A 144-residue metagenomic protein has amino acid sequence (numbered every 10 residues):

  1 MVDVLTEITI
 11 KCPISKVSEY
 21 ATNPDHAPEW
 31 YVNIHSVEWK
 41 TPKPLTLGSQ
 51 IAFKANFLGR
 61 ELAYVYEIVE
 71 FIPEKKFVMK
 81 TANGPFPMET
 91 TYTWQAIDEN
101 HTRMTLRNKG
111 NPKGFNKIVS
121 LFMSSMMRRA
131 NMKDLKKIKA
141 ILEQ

Functional and structural regions predicted by a protein language model:
M1, G48, E74-K76, E99-R103: A generic structural signal for beta-strand entry/edge sites
M1-P42, T46: Hydrophobic ligand-binding cavity/cleft-lining segments
M1-T9, M132, K136, Q144: Hydrophobic-ligand-binding modules of eukaryotic lipid transfer/binding families
T6-I8, V65-V69, E89-A96: Hydrophobic/aromatic beta-strand elements that line small-molecule binding cavities or substrate pockets in beta-rich
K11, W30, F71-I72, I97: A short, compositionally biased micro-patch
C12, F57-G59, G110-G114: Beta-strand elements of well-folded, non-transmembrane domains
E38-P85, K133-Q144: Glycine-rich portal/gate segments that line the openings of hydrophobic small-molecule binding cavities
K80-K133: Beta-strand/loop substructures that line and gate deep hydrophobic ligand-binding cavities in soluble
